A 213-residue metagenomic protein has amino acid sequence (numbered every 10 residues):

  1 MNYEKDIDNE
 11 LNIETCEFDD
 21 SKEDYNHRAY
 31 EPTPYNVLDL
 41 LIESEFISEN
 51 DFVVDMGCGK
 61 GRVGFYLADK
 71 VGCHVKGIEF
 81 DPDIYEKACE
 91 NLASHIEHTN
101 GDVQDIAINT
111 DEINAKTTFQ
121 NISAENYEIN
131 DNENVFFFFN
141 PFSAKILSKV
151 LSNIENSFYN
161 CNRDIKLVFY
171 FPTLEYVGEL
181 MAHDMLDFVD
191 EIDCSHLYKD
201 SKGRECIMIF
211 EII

Functional and structural regions predicted by a protein language model:
M1-S48: S-adenosyl-L-methionine
N50-G57: Conserved class I S-adenosyl-L-methionine
G61-F65: Glycine-rich SAM-binding Motif I of class I
H74-E79: Conserved SAM-binding motif I beta-strand of class I
D83-I84: Conserved short alpha-helix immediately C-terminal to the canonical SAM/SAH-binding motif I of Rossmann-like
K87-D131: S-adenosyl-L-methionine
E133-I146: A short SAM/SAH-binding and catalytic strip from SAM-dependent methyltransferases
K145-C206: C-terminal substrate-binding/active-site "lid" region of AdoMet-derived donor-dependent transferases
